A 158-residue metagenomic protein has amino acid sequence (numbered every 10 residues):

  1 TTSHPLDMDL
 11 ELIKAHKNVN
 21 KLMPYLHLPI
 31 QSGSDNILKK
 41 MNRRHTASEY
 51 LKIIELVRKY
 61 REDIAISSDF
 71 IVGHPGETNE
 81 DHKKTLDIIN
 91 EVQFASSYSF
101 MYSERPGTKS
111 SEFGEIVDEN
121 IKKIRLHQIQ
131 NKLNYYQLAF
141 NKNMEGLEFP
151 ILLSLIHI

Functional and structural regions predicted by a protein language model:
T1-N79: Conserved SAM/AdoMet-binding glycine-rich loop
L10-P24, E77-A95, V117-I124: Short, electropositive alpha-helical surface patch
L28, D69, I89, S97 (+1 more regions): Conserved, mostly hydrophobic/aromatic
D35-K40, P106-F113: A short acidic, helix-capping loop that chelates divalent metal ions and anchors anionic groups
I53-I66, V92, Q128-F140: A structural motif corresponding to the C-terminal end of an alpha-helix and its immediate exit/capping segment
S96-S103: Internal alpha/beta loop-helix hairpins
E112-L155: Terminal RNA-binding accessory module
